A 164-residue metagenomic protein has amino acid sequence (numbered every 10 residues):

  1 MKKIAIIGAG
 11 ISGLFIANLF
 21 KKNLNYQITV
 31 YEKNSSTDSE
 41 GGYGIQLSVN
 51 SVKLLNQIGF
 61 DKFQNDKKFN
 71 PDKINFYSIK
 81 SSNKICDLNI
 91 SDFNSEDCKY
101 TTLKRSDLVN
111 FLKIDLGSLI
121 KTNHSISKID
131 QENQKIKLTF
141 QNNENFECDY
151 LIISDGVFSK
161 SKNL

Functional and structural regions predicted by a protein language model:
M1-S12: Beta1/beta-strand and adjacent pyrophosphate-binding region of the FAD-binding site in flavoprotein oxidoreductases
I4, S48-L164: Conserved N-terminal helical subregion
I6, A17-F20, E32, L55: Short hydrophobic motif
S12, S36, F158: Conserved Rossmann-like nucleotide-cofactor binding loop
S12-G13, I152: Short strand-loop-helix active-site module centered on a catalytic nucleophile
F15-I16, S161: Hydrolases whose catalytic domains are alpha/beta-hydrolase-1, hotdog thioesterase, or metallo-beta-lactamase-like
L19-G41: Glycine-rich FAD pyrophosphate-binding loop
